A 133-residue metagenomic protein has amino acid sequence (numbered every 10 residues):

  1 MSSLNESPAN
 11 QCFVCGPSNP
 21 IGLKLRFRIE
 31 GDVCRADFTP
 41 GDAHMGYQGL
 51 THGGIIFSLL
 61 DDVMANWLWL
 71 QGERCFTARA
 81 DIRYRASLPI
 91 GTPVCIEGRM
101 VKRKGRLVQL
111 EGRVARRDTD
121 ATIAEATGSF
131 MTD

Functional and structural regions predicted by a protein language model:
M1-A43: Non-catalytic linker/capping segments at the edges of enzyme domains
M1-N5, L88-I90, M100-D133: HotDog/MaoC-like acyl-thioester-processing domains
V33, L50-C75: Active-site helix/loop of acyl-thioester processing domains in fatty-acid/polyketide metabolism, spanning hotdog-fold
F38-P40, Y84, T132: Hydrophobic residues in beta-strands and at strand termini
D42-L50: A short glycine/serine-rich beta->alpha loop
V63-C95, M100: Hydrophobic beta-strand-centered segment that forms part of the acyl-chain substrate-binding groove
